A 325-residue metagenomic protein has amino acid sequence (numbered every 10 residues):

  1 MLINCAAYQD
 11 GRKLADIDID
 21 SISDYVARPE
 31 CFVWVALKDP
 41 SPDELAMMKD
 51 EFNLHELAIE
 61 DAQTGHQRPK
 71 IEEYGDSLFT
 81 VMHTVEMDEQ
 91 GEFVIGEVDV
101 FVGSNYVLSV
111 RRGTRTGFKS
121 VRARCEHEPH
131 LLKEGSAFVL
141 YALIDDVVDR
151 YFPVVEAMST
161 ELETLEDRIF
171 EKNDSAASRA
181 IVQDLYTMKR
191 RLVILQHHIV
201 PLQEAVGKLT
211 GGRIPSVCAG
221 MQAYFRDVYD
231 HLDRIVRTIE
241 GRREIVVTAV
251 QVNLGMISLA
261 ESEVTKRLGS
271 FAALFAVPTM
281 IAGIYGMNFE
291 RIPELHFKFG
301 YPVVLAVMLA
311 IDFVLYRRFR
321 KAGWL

Functional and structural regions predicted by a protein language model:
M1-G241, E294, W324-L325: Peripheral, non-transmembrane regulatory/ligand-interaction domains of membrane transport proteins
N53, D230-L325: Hydrophobic alpha-helical transmembrane segments and their immediately adjacent juxtamembrane loops
